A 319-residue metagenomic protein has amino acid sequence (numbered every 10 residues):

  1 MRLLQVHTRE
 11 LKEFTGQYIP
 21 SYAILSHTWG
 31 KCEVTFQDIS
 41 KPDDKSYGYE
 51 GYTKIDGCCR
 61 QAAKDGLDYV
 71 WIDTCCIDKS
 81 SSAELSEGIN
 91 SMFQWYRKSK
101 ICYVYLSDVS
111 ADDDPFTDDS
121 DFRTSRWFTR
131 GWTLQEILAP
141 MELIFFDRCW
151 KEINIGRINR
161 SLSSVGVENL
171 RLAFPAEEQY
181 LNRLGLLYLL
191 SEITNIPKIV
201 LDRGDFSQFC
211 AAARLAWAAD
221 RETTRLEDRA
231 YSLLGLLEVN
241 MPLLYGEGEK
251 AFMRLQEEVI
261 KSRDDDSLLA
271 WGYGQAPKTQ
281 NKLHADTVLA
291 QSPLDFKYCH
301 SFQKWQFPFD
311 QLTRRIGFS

Functional and structural regions predicted by a protein language model:
M1-Y18, A23, H27-D65, S80-A83 (+3 more regions): A structural "flexibility-hinge" signal
D68-V70, C102: Short acidic/polar active-site loop segments enriched in Thr and Asp
V70-D78: Conserved hydrophobic ligand-interaction patch in extracellular adhesion modules
